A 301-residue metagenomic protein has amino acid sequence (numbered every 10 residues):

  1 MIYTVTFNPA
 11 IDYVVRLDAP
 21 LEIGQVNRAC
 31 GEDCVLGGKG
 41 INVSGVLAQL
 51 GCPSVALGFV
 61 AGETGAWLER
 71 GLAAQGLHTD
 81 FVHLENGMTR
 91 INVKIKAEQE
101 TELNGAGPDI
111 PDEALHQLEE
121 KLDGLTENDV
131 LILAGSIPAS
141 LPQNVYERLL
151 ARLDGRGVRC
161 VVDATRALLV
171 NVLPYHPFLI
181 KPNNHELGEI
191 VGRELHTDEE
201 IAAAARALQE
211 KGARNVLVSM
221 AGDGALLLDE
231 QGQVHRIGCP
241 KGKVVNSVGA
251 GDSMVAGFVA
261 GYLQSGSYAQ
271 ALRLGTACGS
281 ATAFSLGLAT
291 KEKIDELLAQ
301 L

Functional and structural regions predicted by a protein language model:
M1-L57, G65-W67: Glycine-rich phosphate/adenosyl-contacting loop at the front of the ribokinase-like
I2, P53-S54, T79-D80, C160 (+1 more regions): Hydrophobic anchor at the start of a short beta-strand that flanks the dinucleotide cofactor-binding loop
I23, Q49-D129, L298-L301: Conserved N-terminal subdomain of the carbohydrate kinase-like
A48, D154, L263: Gly/Ala-rich phosphate-binding loop of Rossmann-like dinucleotide-binding domains, activating on the conserved
E102-N104, D129-G135, D163, K181-E186: Short beta-strands and strand-loop turn motifs
D109-L150, R159: Hydrophobic alpha-helical segments and helix pairs
Q143-Q231: Conserved phosphate/ATP/ADP-binding segment of small-molecule kinases
V170, D198-L301: Conserved phosphate-binding/catalytic region of the ribokinase-like
